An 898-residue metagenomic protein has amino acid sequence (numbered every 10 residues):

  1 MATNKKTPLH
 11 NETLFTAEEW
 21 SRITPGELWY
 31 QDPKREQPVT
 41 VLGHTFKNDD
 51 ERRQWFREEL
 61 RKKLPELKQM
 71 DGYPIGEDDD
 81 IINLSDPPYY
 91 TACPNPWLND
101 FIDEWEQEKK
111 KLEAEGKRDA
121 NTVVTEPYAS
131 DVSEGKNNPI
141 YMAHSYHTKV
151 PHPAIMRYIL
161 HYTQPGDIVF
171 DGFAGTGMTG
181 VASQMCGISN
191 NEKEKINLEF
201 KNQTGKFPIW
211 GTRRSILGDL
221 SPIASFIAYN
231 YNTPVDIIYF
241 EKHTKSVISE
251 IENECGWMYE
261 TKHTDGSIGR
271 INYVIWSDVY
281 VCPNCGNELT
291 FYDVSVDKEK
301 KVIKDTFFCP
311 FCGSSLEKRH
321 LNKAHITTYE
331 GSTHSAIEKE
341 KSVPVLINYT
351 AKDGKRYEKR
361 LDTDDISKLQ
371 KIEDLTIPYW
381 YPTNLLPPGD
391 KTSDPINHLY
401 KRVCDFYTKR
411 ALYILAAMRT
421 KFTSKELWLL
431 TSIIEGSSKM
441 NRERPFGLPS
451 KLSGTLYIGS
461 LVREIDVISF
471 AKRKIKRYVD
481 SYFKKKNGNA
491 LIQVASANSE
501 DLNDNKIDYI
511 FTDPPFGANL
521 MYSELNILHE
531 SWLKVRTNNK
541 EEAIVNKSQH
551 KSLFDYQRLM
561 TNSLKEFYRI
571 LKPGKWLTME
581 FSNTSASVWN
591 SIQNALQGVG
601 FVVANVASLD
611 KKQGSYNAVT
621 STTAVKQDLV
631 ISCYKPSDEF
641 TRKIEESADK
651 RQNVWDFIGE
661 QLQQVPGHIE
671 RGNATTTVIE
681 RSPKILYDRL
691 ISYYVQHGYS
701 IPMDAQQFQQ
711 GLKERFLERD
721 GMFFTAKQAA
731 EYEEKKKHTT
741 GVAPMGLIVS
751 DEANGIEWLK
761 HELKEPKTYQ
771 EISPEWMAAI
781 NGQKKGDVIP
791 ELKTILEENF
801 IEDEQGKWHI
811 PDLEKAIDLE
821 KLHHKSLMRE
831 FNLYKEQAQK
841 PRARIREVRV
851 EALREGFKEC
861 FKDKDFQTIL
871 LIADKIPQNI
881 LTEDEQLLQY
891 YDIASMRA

Functional and structural regions predicted by a protein language model:
A2-Y90: Intrinsically disordered, low-complexity linkers and terminal regions that flank or interleave Cys/His-based
D71-G172, V181-I507, Y522-Q549, S563 (+8 more regions): Nucleic-acid modification enzymes, centered on SAM-dependent nucleic-acid methyltransferases
T176: Conserved SAM/SAH-binding loop
I510-F511: Hydrophobic beta-strand segment of the Class I
Q557-P573, G598: A short glycine-rich, Lys/Arg-flanked "PGG" loop and its adjoining helix->strand segment in the class I
K575-F581: Conserved beta-strand signature within the Rossmann-like core of class I S-adenosyl-L-methionine
